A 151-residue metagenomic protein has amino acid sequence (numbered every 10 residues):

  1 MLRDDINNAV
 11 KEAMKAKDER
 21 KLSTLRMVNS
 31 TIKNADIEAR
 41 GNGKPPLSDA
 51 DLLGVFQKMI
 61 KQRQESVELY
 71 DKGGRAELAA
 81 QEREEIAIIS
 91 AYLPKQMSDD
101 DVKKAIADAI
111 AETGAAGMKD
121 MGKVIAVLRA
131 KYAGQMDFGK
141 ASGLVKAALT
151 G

Functional and structural regions predicted by a protein language model:
L2-G151: Charged, compositionally biased, marginally structured helical/coil segments
